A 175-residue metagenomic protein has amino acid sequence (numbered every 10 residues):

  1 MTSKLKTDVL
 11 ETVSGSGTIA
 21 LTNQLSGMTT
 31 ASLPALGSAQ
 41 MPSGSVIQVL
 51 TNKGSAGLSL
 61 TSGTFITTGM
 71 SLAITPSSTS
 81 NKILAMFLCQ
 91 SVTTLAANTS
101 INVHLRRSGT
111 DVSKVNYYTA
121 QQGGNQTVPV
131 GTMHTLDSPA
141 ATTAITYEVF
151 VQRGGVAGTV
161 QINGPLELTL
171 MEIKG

Functional and structural regions predicted by a protein language model:
M1, K6-T7, T64-F65, Q126: Mixed-charge, polar/low-complexity N-terminal
T2-S59, G175: Glycine-rich, low-complexity segments
K53-T64, A73-G175: Terminal beta-strand-rich extracellular "head" domains that mediate receptor/glycan or other ligand binding
G69-M70: Signature of short aromatic-glycine-proline-rich micro-motifs recurring in repeat-based ectodomains
